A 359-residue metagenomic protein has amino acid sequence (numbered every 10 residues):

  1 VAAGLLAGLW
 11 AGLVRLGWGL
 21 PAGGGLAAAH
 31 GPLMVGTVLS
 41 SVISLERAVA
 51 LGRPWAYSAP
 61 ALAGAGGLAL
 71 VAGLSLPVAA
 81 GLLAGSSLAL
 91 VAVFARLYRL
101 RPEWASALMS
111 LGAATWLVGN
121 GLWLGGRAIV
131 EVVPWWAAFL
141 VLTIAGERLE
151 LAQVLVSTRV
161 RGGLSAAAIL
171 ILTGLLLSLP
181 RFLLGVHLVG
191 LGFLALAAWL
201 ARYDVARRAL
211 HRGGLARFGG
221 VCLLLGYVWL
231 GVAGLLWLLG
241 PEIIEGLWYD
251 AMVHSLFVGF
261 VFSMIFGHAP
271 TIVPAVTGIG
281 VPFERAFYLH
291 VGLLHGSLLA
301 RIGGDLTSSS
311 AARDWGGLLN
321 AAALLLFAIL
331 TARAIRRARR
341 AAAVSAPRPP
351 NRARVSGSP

Functional and structural regions predicted by a protein language model:
V1-A7, L108-W123, P134-E150, G163-L179 (+3 more regions): Alpha-helical transmembrane segments of multi-pass integral membrane proteins
G4, A89, G192, A323-L326: Residue-level signal for the membrane-embedded core of alpha-helical transmembrane segments, especially mid-helix
W10-A28, T37-A61, V71-L76, A95-S106 (+8 more regions): Juxtamembrane membrane-water interface segments of multi-pass membrane proteins, especially cytoplasmic-side
G23-G36, L74-S87, R127-V141, G185-A195 (+2 more regions): Structural signature of hydrophobic alpha-helical transmembrane segments
H30, L225, S255, S297 (+1 more regions): Divalent metal-coordination and catalytic microenvironments
S58-V71, L82-R96, L108-N120, A166-A167: Internal transmembrane alpha-helices of multipass membrane proteins
G85-V91, L142, F262, A286-R301 (+1 more regions): Hydrophobic alpha-helical membrane segments
L164, G317-A323: Structural secondary-structure packing elements that flank or coincide with functional cores
